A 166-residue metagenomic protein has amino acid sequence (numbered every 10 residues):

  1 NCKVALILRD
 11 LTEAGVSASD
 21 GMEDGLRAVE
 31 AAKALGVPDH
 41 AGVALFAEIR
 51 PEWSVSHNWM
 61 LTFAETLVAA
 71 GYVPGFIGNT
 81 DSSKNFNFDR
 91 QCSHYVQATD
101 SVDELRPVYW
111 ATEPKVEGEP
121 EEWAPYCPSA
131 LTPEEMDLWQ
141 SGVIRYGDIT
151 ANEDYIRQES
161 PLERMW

Functional and structural regions predicted by a protein language model:
N1-Y72: Substrate-binding cleft of extracellular glycoside hydrolase catalytic domains
C2-L8, V43-A47, P74-F76, D103-T112 (+1 more regions): Hydrophobic faces of well-ordered beta-strands that scaffold small-molecule active sites in alpha/beta enzyme cores
R9-L11, R50-E52, N79-S83, T112-V116 (+1 more regions): Active-site beta-loop-alpha junctions enriched in small/polar residues
E13-A18, W53-W59, S83-R90, Y95 (+2 more regions): Extracytoplasmic/secreted cell-surface and envelope-processing proteins
A18-A31, N87-Y109: Short, structured secondary-structure boundary patches
G25, A69, V73-F76, V116 (+1 more regions): Intrinsically disordered, low-complexity segments enriched in small/polar residues
A70-D89: Aromatic-lined carbohydrate-recognition surfaces of secreted/lumenal glycan-active proteins
S93-W166: Functionally critical loop-and-helix segments that line ligand-binding/catalytic clefts of soluble enzyme domains
